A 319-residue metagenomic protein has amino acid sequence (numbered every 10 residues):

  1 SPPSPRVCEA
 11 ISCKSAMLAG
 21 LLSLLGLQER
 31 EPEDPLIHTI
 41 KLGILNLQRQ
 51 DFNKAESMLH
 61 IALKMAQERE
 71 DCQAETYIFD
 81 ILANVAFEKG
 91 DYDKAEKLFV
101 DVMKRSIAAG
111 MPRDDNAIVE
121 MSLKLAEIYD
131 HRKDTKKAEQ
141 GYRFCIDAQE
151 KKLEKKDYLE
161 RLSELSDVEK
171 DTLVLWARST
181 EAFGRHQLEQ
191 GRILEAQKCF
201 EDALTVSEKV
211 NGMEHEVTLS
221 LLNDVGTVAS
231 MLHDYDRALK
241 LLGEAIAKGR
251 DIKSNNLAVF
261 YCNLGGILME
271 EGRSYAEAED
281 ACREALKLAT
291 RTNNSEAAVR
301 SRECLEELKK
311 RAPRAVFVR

Functional and structural regions predicted by a protein language model:
S1-R319: Intrinsic-disorder-linked linear interaction elements in eukaryotic regulatory proteins
